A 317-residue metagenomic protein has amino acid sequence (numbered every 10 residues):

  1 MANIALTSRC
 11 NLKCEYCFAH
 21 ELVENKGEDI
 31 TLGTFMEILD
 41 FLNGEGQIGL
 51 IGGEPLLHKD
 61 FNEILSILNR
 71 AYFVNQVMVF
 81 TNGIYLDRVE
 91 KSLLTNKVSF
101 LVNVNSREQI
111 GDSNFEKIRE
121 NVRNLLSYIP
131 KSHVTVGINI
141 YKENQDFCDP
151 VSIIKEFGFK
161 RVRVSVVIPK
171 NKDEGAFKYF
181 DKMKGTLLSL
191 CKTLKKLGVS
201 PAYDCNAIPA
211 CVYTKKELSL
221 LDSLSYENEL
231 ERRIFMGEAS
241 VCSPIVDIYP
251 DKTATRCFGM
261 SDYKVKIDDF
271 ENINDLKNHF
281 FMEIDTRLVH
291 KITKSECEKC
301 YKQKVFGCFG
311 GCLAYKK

Functional and structural regions predicted by a protein language model:
M1-L32: Canonical Radical SAM [4Fe-4S] cluster-binding loop centered on the CxxxCxxC motif and its immediate flanking residues
A5, T135, D247: Conserved beta-strand segments that form the floor/walls of ligand-binding pockets within enzyme and binding domains
L6, G52-G53: Short acidic donor-binding/metal-coordinating loop in glycosyltransferase active sites
N11, P55, I84-Y85, R107 (+7 more regions): Short, solvent-exposed loop/turn segments at secondary-structure junctions
I30-F35, L313-K317: Short cysteine/histidine-rich metal-coordination sites, predominantly Zn2+-binding motifs
L32-I51, H58-D181: Radical SAM/AdoMet-radical enzyme domain recognition
K170-Y263: A C-terminal junction/extension of Radical SAM enzymes
T253-K317: Flexible mid-to-C-terminal extensions adjoining Fe-S/redox cofactors in radical SAM and related proteins
